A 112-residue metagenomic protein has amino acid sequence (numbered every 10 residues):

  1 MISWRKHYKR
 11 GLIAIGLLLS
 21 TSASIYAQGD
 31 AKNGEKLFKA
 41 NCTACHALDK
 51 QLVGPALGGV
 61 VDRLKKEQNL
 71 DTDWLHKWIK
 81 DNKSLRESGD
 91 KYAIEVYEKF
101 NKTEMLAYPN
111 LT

Functional and structural regions predicted by a protein language model:
I2-I13: Bacterial N-terminal signal peptides that target proteins for export
G11-S22: Bacterial N-terminal signal peptides
S20-F38: Electrostatic cytochrome c docking/interface patches
A27, A93, Y108-T112: Short, intrinsically disordered, charge-balanced linker/junction segments flanking boundaries in proteins
A31-E35, A47-S88, K102, A107: Gly/Gly-Pro-rich "capping" loops immediately C-terminal to redox-active cysteine motifs in periplasmic/lumenal
A40-N41, D73: Structural detector for helix-capping/boundary residues
A44: Short, cysteine/histidine-rich loop/knuckle motifs that typically chelate Zn2+
I94-N101: Interfacial juxtamembrane loops and adjacent helix segments that form the catalytic/substrate-binding surfaces
